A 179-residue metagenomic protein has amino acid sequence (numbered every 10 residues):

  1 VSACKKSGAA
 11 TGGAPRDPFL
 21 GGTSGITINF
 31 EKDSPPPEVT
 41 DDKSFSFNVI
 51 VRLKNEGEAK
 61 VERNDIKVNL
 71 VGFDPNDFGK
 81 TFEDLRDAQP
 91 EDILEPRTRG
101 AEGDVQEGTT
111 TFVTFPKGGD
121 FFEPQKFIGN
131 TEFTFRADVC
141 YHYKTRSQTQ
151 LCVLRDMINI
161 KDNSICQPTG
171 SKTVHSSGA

Functional and structural regions predicted by a protein language model:
C4-A179: Non-catalytic macromolecular-recognition regions in eukaryotic signaling proteins
